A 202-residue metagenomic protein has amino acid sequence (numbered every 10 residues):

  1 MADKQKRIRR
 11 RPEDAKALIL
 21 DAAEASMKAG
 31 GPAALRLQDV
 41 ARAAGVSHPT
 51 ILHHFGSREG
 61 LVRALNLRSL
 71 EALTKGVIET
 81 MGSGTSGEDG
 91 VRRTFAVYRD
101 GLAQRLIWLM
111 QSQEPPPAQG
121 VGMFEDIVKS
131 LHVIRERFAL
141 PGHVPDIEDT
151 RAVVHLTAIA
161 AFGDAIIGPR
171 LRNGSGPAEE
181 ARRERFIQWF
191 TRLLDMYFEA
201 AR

Functional and structural regions predicted by a protein language model:
M1-R10: Actinobacteria-biased recognition of intrinsically disordered, low-complexity terminal regions
A2-D3, K129-P141, G163-R202: C-terminal peripheral helix-coil segments that are non-catalytic and often amphipathic
A15-L18, A22-G60, A64: Helix-turn-helix
A22-A29, K75-G76, T80, R105 (+3 more regions): Solvent-exposed, amphipathic alpha-helical segments
E59, S69-L70: C-terminal flanking helix
A64, T74-I107, F124, T150-V154: Hydrophobic alpha-helical connector segments
L73-M81, E114-G142, E148-H155, Q188: Amphipathic alpha-helical packing segments from all-alpha helical-bundle domains
A96-V128, I167-L171: Amphipathic alpha-helical segments used for helix-helix packing
